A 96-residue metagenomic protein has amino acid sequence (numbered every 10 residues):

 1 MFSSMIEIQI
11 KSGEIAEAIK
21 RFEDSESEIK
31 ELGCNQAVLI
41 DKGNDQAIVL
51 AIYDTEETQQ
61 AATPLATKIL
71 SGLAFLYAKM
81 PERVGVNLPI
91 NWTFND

Functional and structural regions predicted by a protein language model:
M1-K68, F75-D96: Short S/T/G/P-rich N-terminal loop/turn motif that feeds into the first structured element of a domain
